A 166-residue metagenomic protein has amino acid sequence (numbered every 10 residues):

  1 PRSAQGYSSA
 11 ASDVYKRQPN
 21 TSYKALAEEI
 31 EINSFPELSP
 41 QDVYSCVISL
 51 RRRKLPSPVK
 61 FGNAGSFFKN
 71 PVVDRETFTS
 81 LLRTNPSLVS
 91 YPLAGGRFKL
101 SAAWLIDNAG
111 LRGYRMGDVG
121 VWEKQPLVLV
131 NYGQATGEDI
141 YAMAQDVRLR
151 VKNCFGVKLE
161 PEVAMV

Functional and structural regions predicted by a protein language model:
P1-A11, Y15: Single conserved hydrophobic/aromatic residue that forms the stacking wall/gate of nucleotide- or nucleobase-binding
S12-P40: A conserved active-site cap/scaffold subdomain adjacent to cofactor or substrate pockets
D13-P19, K54, R75-E76, G113: Short, acidic Gly/Pro/Ser/Thr-rich loop/turn segments
A25, E29, D42, C46-S49 (+2 more regions): Alpha-helical scaffold segments in soluble metabolic enzymes
S34-S80: Oxyanion-binding "anion nests"
N63-V166: RNase H-like, Mg2+-dependent phosphodiesterase core, and more generally RNA phosphate-backbone-engaging helix-loop
